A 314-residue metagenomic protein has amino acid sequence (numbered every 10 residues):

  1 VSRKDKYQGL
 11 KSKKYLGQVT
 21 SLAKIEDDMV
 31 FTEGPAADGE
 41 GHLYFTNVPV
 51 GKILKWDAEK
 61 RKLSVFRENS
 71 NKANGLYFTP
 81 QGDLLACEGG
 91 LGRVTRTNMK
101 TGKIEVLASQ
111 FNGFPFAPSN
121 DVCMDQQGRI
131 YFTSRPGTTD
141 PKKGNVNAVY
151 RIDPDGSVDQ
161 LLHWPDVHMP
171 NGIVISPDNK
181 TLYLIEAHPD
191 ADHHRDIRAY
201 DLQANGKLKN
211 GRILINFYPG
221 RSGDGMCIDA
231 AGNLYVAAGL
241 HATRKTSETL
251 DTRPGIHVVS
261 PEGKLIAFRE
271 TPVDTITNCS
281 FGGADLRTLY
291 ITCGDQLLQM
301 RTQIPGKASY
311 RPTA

Functional and structural regions predicted by a protein language model:
V1-G17, T302-A314: Sequence/structural signature of beta-propeller modules and their immediately flanking N-terminal secretory/stalk
S2, Y7, T20-K52: Beta-strand-rich domains and repeat architectures in extracellular enzymes and scaffolds, especially beta-propellers
A23, S64-E68, E105-S109, Q160-H163 (+3 more regions): Beta-propeller fold detector
I25-H42, N69-E88, R93, F111-I130 (+9 more regions): Beta-rich, blade/repeat-based domains predominating in secreted/periplasmic proteins but also intracellular
V30, P49-I53, K60-L63, S70-N74: Short active-site-proximal "capping" loops at secondary-structure junctions
K52-L54, R93-T95, N147-Y150, D196-R198 (+2 more regions): A short loop-to-beta-strand structural motif that recurs across blades of beta-propeller domains
D57-R61, N98-G102, I152-G156, D201-G206 (+2 more regions): Short loop/turn segments that connect beta-strands within beta-propeller blades
A238-A314: C-terminal closing repeat unit and adjoining cap/tail of repeat-based domains
